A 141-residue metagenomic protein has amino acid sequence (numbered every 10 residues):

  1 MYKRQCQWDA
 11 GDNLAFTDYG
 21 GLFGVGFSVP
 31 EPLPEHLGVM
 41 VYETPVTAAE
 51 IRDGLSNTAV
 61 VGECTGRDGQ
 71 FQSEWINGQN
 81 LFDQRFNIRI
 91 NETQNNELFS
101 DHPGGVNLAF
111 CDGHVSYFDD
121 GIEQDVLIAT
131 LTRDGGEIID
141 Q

Functional and structural regions predicted by a protein language model:
K3-Q141: Surface-exposed loop/linker segments characteristic of extracytoplasmic
